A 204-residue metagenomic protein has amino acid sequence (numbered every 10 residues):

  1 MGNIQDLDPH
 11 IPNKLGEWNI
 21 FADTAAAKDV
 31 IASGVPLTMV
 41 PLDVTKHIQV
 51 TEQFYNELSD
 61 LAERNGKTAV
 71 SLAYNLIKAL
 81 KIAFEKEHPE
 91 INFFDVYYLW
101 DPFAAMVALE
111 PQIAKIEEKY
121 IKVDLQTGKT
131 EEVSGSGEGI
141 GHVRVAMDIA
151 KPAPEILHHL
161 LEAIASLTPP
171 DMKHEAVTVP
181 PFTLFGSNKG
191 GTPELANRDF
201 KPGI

Functional and structural regions predicted by a protein language model:
M1-L15: Class I SAM-dependent methyltransferase SAM-binding "motif I" and its flanking Rossmann-like core
P9-H10, A22, G34: Conserved phosphate- and dinucleotide-binding cores of soluble alpha/beta proteins, encompassing both enzyme active
W18-F21, A25, L37-I204: Conformational coupling and interaction surfaces
